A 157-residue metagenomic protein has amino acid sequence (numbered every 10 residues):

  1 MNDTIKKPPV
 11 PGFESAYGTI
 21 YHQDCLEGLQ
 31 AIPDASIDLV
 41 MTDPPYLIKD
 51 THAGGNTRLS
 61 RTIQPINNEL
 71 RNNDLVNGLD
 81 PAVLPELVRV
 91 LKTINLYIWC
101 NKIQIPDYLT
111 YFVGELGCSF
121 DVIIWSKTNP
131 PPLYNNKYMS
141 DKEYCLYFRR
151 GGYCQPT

Functional and structural regions predicted by a protein language model:
N2-T157: Core catalytic lobe of class I
